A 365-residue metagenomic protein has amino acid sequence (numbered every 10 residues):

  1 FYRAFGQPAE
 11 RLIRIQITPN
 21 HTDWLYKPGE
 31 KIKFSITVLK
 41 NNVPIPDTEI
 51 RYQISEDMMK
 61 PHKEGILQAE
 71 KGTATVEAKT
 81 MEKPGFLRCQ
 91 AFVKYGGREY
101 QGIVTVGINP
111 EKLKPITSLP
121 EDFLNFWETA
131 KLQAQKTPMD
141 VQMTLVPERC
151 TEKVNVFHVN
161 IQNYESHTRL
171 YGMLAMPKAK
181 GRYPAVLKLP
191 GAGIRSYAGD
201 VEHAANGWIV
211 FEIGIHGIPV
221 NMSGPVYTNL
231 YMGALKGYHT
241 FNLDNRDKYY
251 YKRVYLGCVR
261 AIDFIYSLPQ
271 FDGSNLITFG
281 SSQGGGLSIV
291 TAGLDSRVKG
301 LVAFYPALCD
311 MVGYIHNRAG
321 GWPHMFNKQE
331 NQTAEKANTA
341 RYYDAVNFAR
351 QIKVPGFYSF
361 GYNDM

Functional and structural regions predicted by a protein language model:
N20-W24, A134-K180: N-terminal cap/lid segment of alpha/beta-hydrolase-fold proteins
P84-G96: Short, aromatic- and glycine-rich surface loops/edge beta-strands on solvent-exposed regions
G97-T117: Short beta-strand elements
G172-M176, R182-G193: Short beta-strand element of the alpha/beta-hydrolase
R195-L256, G313-G321: Cap/lid segment of the alpha/beta-hydrolase catalytic domain
K236-S282: Gly/Ser-rich "nucleophile elbow"/oxyanion-hole loop immediately N-terminal to the catalytic nucleophile in hydrolases
G285-T333: Hydrolase active-site cap/lid region
H316-M365: The feature captures the conserved acid-bearing segment of alpha/beta-hydrolase catalytic domains
